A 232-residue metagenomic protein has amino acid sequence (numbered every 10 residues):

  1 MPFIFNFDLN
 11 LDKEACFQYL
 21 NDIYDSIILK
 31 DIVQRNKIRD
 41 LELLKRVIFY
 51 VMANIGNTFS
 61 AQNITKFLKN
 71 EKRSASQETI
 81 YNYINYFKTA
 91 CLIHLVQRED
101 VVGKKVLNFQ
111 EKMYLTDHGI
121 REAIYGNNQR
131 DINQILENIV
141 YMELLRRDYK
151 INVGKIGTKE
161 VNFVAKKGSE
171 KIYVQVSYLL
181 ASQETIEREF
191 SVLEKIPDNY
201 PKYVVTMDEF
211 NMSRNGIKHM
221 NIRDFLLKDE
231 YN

Functional and structural regions predicted by a protein language model:
M1-P2: Extended catalytic-interface subdomain
F7-K171: Accessory nucleic acid-recognition modules appended to NTPase machines
Q110, I217-H219, N232: Short, surface-exposed amphipathic charged segments that create phosphate/polyanion-binding patches used for binding
Y125-N127, T185-I186, N215, Y231-N232: Short conserved micro-motifs at the rims of enzyme active sites and ligand-binding pockets
G154, Y178-R223: Catalytic cores of nucleic-acid endonucleases
V174: Conserved beta3 VAIK motif of the Hanks protein kinase fold
I222-N232: Non-catalytic C-terminal interaction segments of nucleic acid-processing enzymes
